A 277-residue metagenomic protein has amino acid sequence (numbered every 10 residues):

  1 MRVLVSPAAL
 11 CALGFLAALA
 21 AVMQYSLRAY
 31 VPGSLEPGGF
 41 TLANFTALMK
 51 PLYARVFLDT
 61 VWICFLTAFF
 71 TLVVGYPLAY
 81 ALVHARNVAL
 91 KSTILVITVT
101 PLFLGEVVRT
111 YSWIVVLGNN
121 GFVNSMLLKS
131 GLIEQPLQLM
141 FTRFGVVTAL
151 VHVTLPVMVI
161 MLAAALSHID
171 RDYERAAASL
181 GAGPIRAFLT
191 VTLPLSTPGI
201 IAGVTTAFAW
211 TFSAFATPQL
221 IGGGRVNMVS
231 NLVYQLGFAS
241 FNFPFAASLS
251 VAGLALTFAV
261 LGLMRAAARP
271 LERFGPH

Functional and structural regions predicted by a protein language model:
M1-G33, L48-S167, V191-F215, G222 (+1 more regions): Membrane-water interface segments at the C-terminal ends of transmembrane alpha-helices in multi-pass inner-membrane
P32-G38, F215-N242, H277: Glycine-rich helix-loop "coupling/hinge" segments at transmembrane-helix boundaries in multipass transporters
F40-M49: A short amphipathic helical element positioned immediately N-terminal to and/or at the very start of a transmembrane
I169-Y173, E272: Short glycine/proline-centered loop/turn elements that form peptide/ligand docking sites
A177: The alpha-helix within a helix-turn-helix
L180-A182, P194: Glycine/proline-centered hinge or cleavage motifs at structural transition points of membrane proteins
A267-H277: Short cytosolic juxtamembrane segments of multi-pass membrane proteins
